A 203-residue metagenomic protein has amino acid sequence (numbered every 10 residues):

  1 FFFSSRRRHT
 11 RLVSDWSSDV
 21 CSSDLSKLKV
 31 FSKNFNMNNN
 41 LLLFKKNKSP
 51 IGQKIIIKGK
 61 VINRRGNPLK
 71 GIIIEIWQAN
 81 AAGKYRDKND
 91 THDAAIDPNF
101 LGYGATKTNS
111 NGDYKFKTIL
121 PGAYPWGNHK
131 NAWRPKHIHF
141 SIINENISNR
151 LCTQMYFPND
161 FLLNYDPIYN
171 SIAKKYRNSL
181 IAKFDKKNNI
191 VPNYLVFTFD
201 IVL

Functional and structural regions predicted by a protein language model:
F1-C21: Single conserved hydrophobic/aromatic residue that forms the stacking wall/gate of nucleotide- or nucleobase-binding
S23-I181, I190-V202: Beta-strand-dominated extracellular/periplasmic modules and repeats in secreted or surface-exposed proteins
